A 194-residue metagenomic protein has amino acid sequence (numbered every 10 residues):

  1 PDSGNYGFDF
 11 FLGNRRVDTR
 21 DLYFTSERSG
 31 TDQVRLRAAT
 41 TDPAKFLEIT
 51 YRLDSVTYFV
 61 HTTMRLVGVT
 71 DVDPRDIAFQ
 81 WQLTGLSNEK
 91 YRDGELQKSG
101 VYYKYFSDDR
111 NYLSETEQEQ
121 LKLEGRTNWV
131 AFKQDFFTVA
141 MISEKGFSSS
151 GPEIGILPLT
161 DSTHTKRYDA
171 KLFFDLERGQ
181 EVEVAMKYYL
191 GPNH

Functional and structural regions predicted by a protein language model:
P1-H194: Soluble non-transmembrane domains of integral membrane proteins
